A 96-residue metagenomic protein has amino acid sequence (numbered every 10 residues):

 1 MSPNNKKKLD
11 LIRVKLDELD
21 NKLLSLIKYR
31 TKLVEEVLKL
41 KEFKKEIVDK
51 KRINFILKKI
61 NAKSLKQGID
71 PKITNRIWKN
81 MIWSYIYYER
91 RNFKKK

Functional and structural regions predicted by a protein language model:
M1-K96: Domain-level signature for soluble enzymes in the chorismate/prephenate branch of the shikimate pathway
